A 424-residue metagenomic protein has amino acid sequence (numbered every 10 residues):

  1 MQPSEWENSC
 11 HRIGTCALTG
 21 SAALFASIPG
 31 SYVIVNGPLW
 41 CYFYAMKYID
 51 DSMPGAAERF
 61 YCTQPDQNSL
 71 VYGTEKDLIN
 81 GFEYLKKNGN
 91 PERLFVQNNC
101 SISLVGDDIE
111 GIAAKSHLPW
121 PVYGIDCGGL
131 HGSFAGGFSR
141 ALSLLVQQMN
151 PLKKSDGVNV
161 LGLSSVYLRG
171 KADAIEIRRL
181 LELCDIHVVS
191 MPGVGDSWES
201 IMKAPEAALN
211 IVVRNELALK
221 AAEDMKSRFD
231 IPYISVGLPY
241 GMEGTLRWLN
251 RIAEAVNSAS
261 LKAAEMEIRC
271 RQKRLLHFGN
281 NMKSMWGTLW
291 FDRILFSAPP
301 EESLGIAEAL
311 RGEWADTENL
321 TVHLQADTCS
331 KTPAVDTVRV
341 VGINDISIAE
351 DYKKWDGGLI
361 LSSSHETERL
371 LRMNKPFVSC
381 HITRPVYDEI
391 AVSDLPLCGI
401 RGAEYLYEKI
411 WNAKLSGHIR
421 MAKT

Functional and structural regions predicted by a protein language model:
M1-T424: An N-terminal assembly and electron-transfer interface module characteristic of large anaerobic redox and radical
